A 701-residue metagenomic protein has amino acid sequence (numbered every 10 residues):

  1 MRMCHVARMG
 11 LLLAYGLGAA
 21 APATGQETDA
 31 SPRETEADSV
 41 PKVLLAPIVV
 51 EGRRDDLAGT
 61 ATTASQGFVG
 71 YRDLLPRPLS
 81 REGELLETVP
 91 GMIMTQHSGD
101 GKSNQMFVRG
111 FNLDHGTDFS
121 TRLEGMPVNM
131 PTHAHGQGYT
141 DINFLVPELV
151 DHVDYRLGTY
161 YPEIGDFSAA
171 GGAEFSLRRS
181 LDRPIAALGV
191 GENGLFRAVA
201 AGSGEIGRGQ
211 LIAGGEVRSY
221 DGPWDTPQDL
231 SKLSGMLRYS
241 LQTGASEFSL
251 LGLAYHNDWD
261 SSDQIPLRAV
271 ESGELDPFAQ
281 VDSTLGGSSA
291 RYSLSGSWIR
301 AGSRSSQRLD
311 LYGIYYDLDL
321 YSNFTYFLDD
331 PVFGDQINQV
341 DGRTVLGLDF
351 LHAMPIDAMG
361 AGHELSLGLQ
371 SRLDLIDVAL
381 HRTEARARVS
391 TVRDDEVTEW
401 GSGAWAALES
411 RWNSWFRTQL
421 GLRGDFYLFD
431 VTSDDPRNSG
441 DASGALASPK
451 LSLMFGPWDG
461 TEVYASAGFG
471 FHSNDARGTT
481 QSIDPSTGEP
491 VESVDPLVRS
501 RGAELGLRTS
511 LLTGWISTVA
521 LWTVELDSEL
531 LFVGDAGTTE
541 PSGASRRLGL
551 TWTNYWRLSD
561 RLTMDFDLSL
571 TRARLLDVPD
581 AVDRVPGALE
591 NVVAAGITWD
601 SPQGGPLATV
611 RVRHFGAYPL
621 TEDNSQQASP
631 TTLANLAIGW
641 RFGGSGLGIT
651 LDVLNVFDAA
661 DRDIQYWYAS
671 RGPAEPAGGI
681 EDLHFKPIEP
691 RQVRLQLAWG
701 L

Functional and structural regions predicted by a protein language model:
G83-M130: Extracytoplasmic beta-strand/coil segments of soluble accessory domains associated with Gram-negative outer-membrane
P127-L157, F175-S176, V270, V494: Short acidic/polar hinge/loop motifs at secondary-structure boundaries that mediate gating or recognition
D154-P162, A170-G204, G215, Y220-D225 (+3 more regions): Short strand-turn segments of transmembrane beta-barrel domains in outer membranes, especially the first one or two
V190-S219, W224-S262, L285-S306, M354-P355 (+6 more regions): Transmembrane beta-barrel wall of Gram-negative outer-membrane proteins
E247-Y255, G287-D434, M454-G456, L511 (+2 more regions): Face-selective signature of the C-terminal outer-membrane beta-barrel domain
S297-A301, S306-F324, G456, E462-G468 (+3 more regions): Membrane-embedded beta-barrel scaffold of Gram-negative outer-membrane proteins
H352-P355, W412-S414, T518-L526, E540-T621 (+1 more regions): Gram-negative outer-membrane beta-barrel transporters
M564, H614-A617, W640-L701: C-terminal beta-signal and adjacent terminal beta-strands/loops of Gram-negative outer-membrane beta-barrel proteins
